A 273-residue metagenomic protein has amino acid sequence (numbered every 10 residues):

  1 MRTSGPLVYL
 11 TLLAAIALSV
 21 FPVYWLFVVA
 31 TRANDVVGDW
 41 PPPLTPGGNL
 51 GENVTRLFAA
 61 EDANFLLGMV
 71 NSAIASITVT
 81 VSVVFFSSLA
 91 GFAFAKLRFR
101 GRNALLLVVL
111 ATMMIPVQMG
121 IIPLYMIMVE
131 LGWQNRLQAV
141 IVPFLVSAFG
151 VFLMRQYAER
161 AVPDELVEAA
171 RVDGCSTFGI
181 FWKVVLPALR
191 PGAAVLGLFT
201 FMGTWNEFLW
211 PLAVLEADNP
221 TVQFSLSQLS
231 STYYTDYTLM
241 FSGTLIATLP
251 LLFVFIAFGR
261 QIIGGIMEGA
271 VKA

Functional and structural regions predicted by a protein language model:
M1-R2: Short, Lys/Arg-rich, polar N-terminal cytosolic tail immediately upstream of the first transmembrane signal-anchor
G5-A273: A structural signal for multi-pass alpha-helical bundles of membrane permease subunits that mediate small-molecule
